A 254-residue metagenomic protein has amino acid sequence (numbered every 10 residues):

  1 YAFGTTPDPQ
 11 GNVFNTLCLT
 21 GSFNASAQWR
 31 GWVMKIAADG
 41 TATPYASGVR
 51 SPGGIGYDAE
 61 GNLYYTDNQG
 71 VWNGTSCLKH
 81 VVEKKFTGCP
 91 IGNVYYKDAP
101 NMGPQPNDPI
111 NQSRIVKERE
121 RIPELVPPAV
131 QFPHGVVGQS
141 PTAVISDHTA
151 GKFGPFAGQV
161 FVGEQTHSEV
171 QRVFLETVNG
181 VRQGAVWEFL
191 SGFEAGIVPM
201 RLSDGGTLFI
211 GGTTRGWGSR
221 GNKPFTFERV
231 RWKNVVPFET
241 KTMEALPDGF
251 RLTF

Functional and structural regions predicted by a protein language model:
Y1-G249: Beta-propeller domains with acidic blade repeats across secreted/periplasmic ectodomains and cytosolic WD/CNH propellers
R251-T253: Short edge beta-strand/loop segments characteristic of extracellular beta-sandwich folds
